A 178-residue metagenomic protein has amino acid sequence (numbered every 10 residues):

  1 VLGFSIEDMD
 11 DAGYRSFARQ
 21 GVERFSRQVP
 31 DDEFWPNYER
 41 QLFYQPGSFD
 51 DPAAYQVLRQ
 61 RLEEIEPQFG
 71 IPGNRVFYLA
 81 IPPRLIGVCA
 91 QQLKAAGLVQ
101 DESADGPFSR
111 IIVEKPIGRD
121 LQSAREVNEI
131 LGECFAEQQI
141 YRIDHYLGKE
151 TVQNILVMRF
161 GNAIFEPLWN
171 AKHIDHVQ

Functional and structural regions predicted by a protein language model:
V1-Q178: Secretory/organelle targeting and membrane-embedding segments
